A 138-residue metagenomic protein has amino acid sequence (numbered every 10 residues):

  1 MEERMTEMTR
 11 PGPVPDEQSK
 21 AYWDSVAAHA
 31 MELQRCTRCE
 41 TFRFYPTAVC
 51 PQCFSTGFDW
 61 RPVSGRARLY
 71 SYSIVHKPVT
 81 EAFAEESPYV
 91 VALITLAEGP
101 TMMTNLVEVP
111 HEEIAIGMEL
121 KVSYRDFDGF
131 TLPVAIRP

Functional and structural regions predicted by a protein language model:
M1-M31, R137-P138: A broadly conserved sequence feature marking short terminus-proximal activation segments in nucleic acid-centric
R4, G99, M103-P138: Well-ordered alpha/beta subsegment
A30-L33, T47: Residues immediately within or flanking Cys/His clusters that coordinate Zn2+ in small zinc-binding modules
R35-R38, V49-S55: Short, cysteine/histidine-rich loop/knuckle motifs that typically chelate Zn2+
R43, T56-G57: Cys/His-rich microdomains that often coordinate metals
R66-R68, Y72, V109: Residue-level recognition of beta-strand microenvironments
Y72-K77, D126-D128: Short, conserved beta-turn/loop elements at beta-strand boundaries and strand-helix junctions
E86-M102: Short, basic/aromatic beta-hairpin or loop at an interaction surface
